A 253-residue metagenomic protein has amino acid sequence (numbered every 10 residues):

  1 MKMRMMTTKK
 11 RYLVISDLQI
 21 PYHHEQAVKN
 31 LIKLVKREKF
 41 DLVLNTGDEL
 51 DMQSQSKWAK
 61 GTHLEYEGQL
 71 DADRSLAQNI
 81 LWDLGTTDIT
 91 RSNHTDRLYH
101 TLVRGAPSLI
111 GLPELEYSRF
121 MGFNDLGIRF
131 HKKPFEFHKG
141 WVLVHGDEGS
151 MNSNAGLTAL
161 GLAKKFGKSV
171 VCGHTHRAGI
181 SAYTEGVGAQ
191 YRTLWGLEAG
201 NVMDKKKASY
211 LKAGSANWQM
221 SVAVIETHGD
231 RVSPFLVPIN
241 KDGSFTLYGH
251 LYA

Functional and structural regions predicted by a protein language model:
M1-E25, K139, H176: Mobile, glycine- and charge-enriched loop segments and immediately flanking short secondary-structure elements within
K9-V14, R37-E38, F235-A253: Polar, enzyme-active/binding microenvironments
K10-Y12, L42, W141-V142, S169-V171: Structural motif
I15-F123: Core catalytic region of metal-dependent phosphoesterases/phosphodiesterases, especially metallo-beta-lactamase-like
K29-I32, R129-K132, A155-A159: A generic local structural motif
I89-H94, F130-K133, F235-N240: Acidic carboxylate-rich catalytic motifs and surrounding loops in phosphoryl-/glycosyl-chemistry enzymes
F120-G140: Short acidic low-complexity segments
V142-G243: Conserved beta-sheet core of the metallophosphoesterase superfamily
